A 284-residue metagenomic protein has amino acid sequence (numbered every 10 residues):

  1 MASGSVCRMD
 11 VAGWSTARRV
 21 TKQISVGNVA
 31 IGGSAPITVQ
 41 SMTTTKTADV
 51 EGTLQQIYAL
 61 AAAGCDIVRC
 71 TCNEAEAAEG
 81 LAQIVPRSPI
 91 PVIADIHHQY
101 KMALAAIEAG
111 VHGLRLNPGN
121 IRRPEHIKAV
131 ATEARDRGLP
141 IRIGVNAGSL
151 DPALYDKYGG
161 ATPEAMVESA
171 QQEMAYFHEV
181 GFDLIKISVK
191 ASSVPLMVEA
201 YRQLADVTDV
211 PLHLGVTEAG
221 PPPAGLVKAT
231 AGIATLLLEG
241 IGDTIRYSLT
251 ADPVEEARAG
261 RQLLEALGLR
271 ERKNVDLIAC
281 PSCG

Functional and structural regions predicted by a protein language model:
A2-S41, R135: N-terminal amphipathic alpha-helix/helix-capping segment at the start of soluble metabolic enzymes
T21-Q23, P36-Q40, I67-R69, P89-D95 (+6 more regions): Structural preference for beta-strand elements that scaffold enzyme active sites
S34-G52, T71-N73, I90-H98, G119 (+2 more regions): Active-site mouth loops of central-metabolism enzymes
M42-V50, A61-S88, R115-R123, I185-V194: Glycine-rich, proline-tolerant flexible connector loops at the mouths of alpha/beta enzymes
G64-D66, A109-P124, V216, E239-P253: Glycine-rich phosphate-binding active-site loops on the catalytic face of alpha/beta enzymes
E74-I96, A129-I141, Y201-L212: Alpha-helix-loop-beta-strand connector modules within alpha/beta enzyme cores
K101-R142: Hydrophobic or amphipathic alpha-helical targeting/insertion segments
N146, L154-G284: Catalytic alpha/beta core domains of metabolic enzymes, predominantly
